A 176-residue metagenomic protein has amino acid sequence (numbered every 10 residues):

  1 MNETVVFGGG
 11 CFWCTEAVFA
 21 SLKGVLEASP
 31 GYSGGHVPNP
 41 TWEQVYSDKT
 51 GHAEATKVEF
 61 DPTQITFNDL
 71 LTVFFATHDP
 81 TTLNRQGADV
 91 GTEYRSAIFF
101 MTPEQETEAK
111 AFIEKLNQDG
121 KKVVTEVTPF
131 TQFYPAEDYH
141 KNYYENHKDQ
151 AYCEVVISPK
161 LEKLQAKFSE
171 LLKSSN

Functional and structural regions predicted by a protein language model:
M1-N176: Flexible coil/turn and secondary-structure edge motifs
